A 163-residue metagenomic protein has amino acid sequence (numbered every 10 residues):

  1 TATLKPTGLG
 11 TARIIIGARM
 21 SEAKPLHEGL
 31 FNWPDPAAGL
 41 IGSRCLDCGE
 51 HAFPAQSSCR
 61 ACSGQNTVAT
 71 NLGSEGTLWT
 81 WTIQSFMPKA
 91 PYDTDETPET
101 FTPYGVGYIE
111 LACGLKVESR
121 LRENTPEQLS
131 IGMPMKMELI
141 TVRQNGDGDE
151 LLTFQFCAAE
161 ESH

Functional and structural regions predicted by a protein language model:
G39-G42, A55-Q56: Residues immediately within or flanking Cys/His clusters that coordinate Zn2+ in small zinc-binding modules
R44-D47, S58-G64: Short, cysteine/histidine-rich loop/knuckle motifs that typically chelate Zn2+
F53, N66-V68: Short functional micro-motifs and their immediate structural scaffolds
G76-L78, L121: Conserved hydrophobic positions within beta-strands
W81-M87, V142: Short, conserved beta-turn/loop elements at beta-strand boundaries and strand-helix junctions
T100-V117: Short, basic/aromatic beta-hairpin or loop at an interaction surface
T125-K136: Short nucleic-acid-contacting surface segments enriched for D/E, G, S/T with interspersed K/R
I140-H163: OB-fold/S1-family single-stranded nucleic acid-binding modules
